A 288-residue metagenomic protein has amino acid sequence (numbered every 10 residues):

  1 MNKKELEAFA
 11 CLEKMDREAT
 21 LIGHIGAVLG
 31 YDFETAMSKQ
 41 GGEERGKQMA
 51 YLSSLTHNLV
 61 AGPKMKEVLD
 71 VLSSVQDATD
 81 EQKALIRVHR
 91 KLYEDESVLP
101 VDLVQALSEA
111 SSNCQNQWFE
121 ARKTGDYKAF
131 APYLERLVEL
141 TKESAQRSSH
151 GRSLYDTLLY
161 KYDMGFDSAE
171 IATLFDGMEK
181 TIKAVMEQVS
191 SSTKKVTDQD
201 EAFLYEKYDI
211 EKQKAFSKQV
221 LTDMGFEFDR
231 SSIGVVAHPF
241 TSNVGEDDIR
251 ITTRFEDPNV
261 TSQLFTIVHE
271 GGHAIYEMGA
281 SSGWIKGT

Functional and structural regions predicted by a protein language model:
N2-C11, M15, D80-H89, D209 (+4 more regions): Short secondary-structure boundary segments
N2-F166: A well-structured
L12, S149, S262-K286: Active-site recognition of the HExxH zinc-binding catalytic motif
G23, P63, T79, G125 (+3 more regions): Secondary-structure transition/capping residues
G26-D32, H89-K91, K194-K195, D247 (+1 more regions): Short acidic (Asp/Glu) and glycine-rich catalytic loops that position anionic groups and cofactors
E44, L174, I267: Short acidic-hydrophobic sequence patches enriched in Asp/Glu that either
A110-S262: Contiguous, non-catalytic segments that form substrate-binding/exosite surfaces or channel walls
